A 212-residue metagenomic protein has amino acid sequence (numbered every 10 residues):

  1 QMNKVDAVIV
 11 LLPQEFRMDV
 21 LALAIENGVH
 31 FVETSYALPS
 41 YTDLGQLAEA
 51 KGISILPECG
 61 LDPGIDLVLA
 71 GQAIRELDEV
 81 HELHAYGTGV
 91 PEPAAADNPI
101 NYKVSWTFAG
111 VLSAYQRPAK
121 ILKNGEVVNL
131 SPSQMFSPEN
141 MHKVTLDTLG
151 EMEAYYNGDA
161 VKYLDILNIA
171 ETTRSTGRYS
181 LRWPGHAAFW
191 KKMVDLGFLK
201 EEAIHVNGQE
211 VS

Functional and structural regions predicted by a protein language model:
Q1-R17, V32: Rossmann-like NAD(P)-binding element
V8-V10, F31-T34, I55-E58, H84: Short catalytic-loop micro-motif centered on adjacent basic/acidic residues
P13, A22-T42: ADP-ribose/adenylate-binding Rossmann-like module
F16-R17, P39, E92: Short glycine-rich, flexible loops that bind phosphorylated cofactors or substrates
M18-A22, Q46: Alpha-helical segments flanking ligand/cofactor-binding loops in enzyme cores
T34-E58: Rossmann-fold NAD(P)-binding glycine/threonine-rich loop
K51-A95: Adenosine-phosphate binding glycine-rich loop
E76-S212: C-terminal catalytic/substrate-binding lobe primarily of soluble NAD(P)-dependent oxidoreductases
